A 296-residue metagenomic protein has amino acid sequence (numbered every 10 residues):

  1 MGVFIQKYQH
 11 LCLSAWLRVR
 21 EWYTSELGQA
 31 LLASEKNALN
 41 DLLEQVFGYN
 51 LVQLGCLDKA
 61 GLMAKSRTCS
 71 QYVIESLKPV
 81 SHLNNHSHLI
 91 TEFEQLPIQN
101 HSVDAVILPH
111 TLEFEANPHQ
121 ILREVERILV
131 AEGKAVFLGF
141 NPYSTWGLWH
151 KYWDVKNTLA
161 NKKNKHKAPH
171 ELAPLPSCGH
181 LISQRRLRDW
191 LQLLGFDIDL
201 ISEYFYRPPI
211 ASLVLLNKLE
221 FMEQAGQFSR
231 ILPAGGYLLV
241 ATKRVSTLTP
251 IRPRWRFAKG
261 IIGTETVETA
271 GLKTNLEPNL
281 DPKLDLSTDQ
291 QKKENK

Functional and structural regions predicted by a protein language model:
G2-Q45: Class I SAM-dependent methyltransferase Rossmann-like catalytic core, especially the SAM/SAH-binding loop
N37, D41-L96: Class I SAM-dependent methyltransferase SAM/SAH-binding core
E94-V106: A short acidic, Gly/Pro-enriched loop at the edge of an enzyme's catalytic core that lines a small-molecule cofactor
H119-K134: A short glycine-rich, Lys/Arg-flanked "PGG" loop and its adjoining helix->strand segment in the class I
K134-E171: Conserved class I S-adenosyl-L-methionine
Y152, S177-I201: Short alpha-helix
D197-M222: Conserved catalytic loop of SAM-dependent methyltransferase domains
V214, E220-K296: C-terminal lobe and adjacent flexible extensions of AdoMet/dcAdoMet transferase-like proteins
